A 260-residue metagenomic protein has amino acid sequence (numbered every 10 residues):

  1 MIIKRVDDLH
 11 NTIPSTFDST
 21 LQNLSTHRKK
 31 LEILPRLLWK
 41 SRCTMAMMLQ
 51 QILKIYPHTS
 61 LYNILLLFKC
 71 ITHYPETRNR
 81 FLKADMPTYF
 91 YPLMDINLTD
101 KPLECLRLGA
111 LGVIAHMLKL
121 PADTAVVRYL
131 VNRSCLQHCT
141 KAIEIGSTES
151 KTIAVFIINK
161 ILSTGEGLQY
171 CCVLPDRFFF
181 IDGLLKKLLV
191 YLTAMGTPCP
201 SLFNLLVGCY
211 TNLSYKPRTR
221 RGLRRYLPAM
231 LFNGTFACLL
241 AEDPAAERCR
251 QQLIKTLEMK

Functional and structural regions predicted by a protein language model:
M1-N63, K69-L108, M117-L136, K151-T152 (+2 more regions): Elongated alpha-helical scaffolds that mediate protein-protein interactions in large eukaryotic proteins, primarily
K4-T12, M48-P57, P92-C105, H138-E149 (+3 more regions): Helix-loop junctions that connect tandem helical modules in alpha-solenoid scaffolds
V113-I114, I157: Hydrophobic alpha-helical cores of multi-pass transmembrane domains in eukaryotic membrane proteins
M117, A142, G146, K160-I161: Histidine kinase transmitter module recognition
T148-L253, E258-K260: Structured C-terminal portions of repeat-based eukaryotic scaffold domains
